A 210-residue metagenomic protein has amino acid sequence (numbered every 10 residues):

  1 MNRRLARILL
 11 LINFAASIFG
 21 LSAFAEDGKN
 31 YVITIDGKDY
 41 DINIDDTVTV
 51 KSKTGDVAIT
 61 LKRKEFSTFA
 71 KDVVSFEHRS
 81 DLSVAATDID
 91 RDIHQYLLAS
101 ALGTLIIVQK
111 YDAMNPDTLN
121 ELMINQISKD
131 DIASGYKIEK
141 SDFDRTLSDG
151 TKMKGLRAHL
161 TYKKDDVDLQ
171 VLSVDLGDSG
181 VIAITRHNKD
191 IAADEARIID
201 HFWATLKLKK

Functional and structural regions predicted by a protein language model:
M1-L10: Bacterial N-terminal signal peptides that target proteins for export
L9-G20: Bacterial N-terminal signal peptides
F24-H94, D165-D166, L176-G177, T185-K210: N-terminal targeting sequences that direct proteins away from the cytosol to non-cytosolic compartments
E26-G28, D88-H94, I124-G177: Signature of long, low-cysteine stretches enriched in small and polar/charged residues
K53-G55, L97-L102, Y111, T161 (+1 more regions): Secondary-structure transition/turn motif
I93-I124, I182: A short acidic-to-branched-hydrophobic micro-motif
D112-K129, A193-A204: Surface-exposed flexible segments
D131-E139, I182-A193: Short secondary-structure transition/capping segments
